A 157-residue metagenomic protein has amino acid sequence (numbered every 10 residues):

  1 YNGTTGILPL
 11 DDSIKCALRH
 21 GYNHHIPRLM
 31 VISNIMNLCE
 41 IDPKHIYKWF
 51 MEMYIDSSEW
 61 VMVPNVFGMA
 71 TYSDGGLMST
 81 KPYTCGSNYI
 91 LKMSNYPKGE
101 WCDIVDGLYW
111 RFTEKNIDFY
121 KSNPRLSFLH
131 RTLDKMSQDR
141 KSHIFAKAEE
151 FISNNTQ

Functional and structural regions predicted by a protein language model:
Y1-Q157: C-terminal catalytic domain of photolyase/cryptochrome flavoproteins, centering on the FAD-binding pocket
